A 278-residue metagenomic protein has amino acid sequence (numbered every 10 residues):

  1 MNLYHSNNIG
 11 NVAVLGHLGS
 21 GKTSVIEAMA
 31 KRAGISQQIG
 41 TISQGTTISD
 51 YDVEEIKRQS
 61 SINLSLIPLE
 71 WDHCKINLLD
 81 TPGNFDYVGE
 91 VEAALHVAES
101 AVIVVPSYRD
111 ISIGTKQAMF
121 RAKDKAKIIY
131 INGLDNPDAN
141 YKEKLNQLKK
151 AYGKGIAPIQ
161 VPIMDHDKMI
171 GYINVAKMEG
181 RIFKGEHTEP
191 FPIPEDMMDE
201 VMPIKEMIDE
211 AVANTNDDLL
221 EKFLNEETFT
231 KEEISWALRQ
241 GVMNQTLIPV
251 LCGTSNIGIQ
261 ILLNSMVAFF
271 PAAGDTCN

Functional and structural regions predicted by a protein language model:
M1-N278: Structural and coupling elements of P-loop NTPases
